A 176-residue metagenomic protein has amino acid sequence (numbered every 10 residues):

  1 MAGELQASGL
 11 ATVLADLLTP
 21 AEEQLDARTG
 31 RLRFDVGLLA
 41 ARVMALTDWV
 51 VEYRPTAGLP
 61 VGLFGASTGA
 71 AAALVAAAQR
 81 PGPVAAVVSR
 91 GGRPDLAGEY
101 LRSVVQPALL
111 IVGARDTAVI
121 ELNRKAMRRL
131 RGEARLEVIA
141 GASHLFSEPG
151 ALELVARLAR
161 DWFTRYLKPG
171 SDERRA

Functional and structural regions predicted by a protein language model:
M1-L59, S147-G150, L154: Serine-hydrolase catalytic machinery in alpha/beta-hydrolase-like enzymes
P60-G65, R90: Short beta-strand immediately N-terminal to the catalytic nucleophile in serine-hydrolase-like folds
F64-A73: Gly/Ala-rich beta-loop-alpha elbow adjacent to hydrolase catalytic centers
G82-P94: A conserved short beta-strand
V104, L110-V112: Short beta-strand/loop motif that positions the catalytic acidic residue of the alpha/beta-hydrolase fold
T117-N123: Conserved alpha/beta-hydrolase "acid-adjacent" motif
L130-L145: Catalytic histidine neighborhood in serine/cysteine hydrolases with alpha/beta-hydrolase-type architecture
A142-L145, G150-A176: Catalytic active-site module of serine/aspartate enzymes centered on a nucleophile-bearing elbow/loop
